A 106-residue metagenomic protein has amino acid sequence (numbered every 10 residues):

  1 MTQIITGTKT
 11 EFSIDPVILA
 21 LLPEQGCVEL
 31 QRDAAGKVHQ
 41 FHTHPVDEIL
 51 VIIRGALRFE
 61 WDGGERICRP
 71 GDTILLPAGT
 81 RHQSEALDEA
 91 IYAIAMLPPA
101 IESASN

Functional and structural regions predicted by a protein language model:
M1-Q31, Q40: A short, N-terminal "cap"/entry segment at the start of jelly-roll beta-barrel domains of the cupin/DSBH fold
L19-A20, V38-H44, E85-A86, S105: Short histidine-centered beta-strand/loop micro-motifs that create catalytic or ligand/metal-coordination sites
D33, T43-F59: Short, conserved beta-strand element in jelly-roll/cupin
I49, A56-R58, E65, R81 (+1 more regions): Structural motif
I52-I53, E60, E85, I94: Beta-strand residues in well-ordered beta-sheet regions across diverse protein folds
G63-A78: Short acidic-glycine-tyrosine-enriched beta hairpin
A78-S103: Ligand-binding loop in jelly-roll beta-barrel domains
